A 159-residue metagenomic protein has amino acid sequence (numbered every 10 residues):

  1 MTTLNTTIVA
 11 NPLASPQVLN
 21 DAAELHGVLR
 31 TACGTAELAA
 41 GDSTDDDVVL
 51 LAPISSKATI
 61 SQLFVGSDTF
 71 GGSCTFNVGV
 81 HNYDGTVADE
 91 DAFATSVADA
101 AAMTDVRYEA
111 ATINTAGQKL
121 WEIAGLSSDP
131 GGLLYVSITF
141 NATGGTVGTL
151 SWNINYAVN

Functional and structural regions predicted by a protein language model:
T2-N159: Surface-exposed, low-hydrophobicity beta-strand/loop segments enriched in small/polar/acidic residues
